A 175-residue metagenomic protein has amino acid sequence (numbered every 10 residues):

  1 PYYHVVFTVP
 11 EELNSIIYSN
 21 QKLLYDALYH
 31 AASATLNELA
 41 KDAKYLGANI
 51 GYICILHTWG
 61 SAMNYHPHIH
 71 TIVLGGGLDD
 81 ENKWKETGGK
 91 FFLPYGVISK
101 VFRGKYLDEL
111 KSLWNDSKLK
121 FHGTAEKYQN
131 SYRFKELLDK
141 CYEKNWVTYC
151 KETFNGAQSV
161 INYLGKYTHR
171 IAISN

Functional and structural regions predicted by a protein language model:
P1-N175: Beta->alpha loop/short-helix hinge microenvironment recognizer with preference for catalytic Tyr/His contexts
